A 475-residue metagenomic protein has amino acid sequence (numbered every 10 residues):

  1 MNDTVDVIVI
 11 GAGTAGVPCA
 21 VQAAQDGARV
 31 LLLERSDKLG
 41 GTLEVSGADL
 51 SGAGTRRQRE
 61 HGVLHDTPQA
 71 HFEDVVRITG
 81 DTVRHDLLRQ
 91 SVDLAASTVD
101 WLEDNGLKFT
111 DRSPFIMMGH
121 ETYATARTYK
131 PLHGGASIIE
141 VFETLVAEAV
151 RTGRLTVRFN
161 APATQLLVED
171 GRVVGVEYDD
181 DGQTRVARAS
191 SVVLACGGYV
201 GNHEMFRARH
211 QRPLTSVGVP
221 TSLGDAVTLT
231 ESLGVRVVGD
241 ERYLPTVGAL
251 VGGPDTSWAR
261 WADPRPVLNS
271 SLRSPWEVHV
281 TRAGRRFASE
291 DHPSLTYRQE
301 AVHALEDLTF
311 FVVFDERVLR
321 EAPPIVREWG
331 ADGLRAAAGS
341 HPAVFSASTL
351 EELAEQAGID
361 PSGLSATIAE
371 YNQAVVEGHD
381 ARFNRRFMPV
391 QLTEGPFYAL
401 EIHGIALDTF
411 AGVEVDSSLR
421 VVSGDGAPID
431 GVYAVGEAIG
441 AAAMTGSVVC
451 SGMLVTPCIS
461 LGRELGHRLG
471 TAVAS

Functional and structural regions predicted by a protein language model:
M1-V7, Q25, E140, G440-A443 (+1 more regions): Extreme N-terminal leader/targeting segments of oxidoreductases
D3-V5, D181-S191, P428: Core beta-strand elements of the Rossmann-like FAD/NAD(P) dinucleotide-binding domain in flavoenzyme oxidoreductases
V7-L32: N-terminal Rossmann-like FAD-binding beta1-loop-alpha1 element of flavoenzymes
R29, R35-T156, W276-R286, R317-R320 (+1 more regions): Conserved N-terminal/central alpha/beta ligand/cofactor-binding core
S91-Q183, G201-E204, L250-G252, S257 (+1 more regions): Conserved redox-cofactor binding core of oxidoreductases
Q165, G363-G446: A glycine-rich dinucleotide-binding beta-alpha-beta segment and adjacent secondary-structure elements that constitute
Q183, A187-P254, V455, E464 (+1 more regions): Glycine-rich loop(s) and the adjacent beta-strand/alpha-helix scaffold that form part
V227-L229, R236-I359: An anion/pyrophosphate-binding glycine-rich loop and adjacent beta-alpha core in soluble alpha-beta enzymes
